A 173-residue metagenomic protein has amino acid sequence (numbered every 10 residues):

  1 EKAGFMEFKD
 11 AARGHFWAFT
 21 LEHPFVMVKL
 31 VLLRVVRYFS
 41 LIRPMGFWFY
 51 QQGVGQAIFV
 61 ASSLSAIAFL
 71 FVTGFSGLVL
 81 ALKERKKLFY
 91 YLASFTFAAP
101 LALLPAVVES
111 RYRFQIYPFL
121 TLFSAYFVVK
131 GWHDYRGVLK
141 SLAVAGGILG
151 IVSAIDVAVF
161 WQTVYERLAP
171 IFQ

Functional and structural regions predicted by a protein language model:
E1-P44, I155-V164: Membrane-lumen/periplasm interface segments of specific transmembrane helices in polyprenyl phosphate-linked
A3, M45-G53, T163-Q173: Membrane-proximal, lumen/periplasm-facing interface regions of secretory-pathway glyco- and lipid-modifying enzymes
F19-T96: Membrane-interface anchor segments at the N-terminal boundary of transmembrane helices in multi-pass membrane enzymes
S65, E109-V129: Hydrophobic/aromatic-rich transmembrane helices and adjacent perimembrane loops
G74-G77, A99-L103, F123-F127, S153: Helical transmembrane-bundle signal
V79-A81, F95-S110: Transmembrane-helix signature of polytopic, lipid-linked glycan biosynthesis machinery
V79-L88, S124-A145: Membrane-interface junctions at the ends of membrane-embedded or membrane-associated helices
W132-Q173: Transmembrane helical bundles and short interhelical boundary loops of multi-pass, membrane-embedded
